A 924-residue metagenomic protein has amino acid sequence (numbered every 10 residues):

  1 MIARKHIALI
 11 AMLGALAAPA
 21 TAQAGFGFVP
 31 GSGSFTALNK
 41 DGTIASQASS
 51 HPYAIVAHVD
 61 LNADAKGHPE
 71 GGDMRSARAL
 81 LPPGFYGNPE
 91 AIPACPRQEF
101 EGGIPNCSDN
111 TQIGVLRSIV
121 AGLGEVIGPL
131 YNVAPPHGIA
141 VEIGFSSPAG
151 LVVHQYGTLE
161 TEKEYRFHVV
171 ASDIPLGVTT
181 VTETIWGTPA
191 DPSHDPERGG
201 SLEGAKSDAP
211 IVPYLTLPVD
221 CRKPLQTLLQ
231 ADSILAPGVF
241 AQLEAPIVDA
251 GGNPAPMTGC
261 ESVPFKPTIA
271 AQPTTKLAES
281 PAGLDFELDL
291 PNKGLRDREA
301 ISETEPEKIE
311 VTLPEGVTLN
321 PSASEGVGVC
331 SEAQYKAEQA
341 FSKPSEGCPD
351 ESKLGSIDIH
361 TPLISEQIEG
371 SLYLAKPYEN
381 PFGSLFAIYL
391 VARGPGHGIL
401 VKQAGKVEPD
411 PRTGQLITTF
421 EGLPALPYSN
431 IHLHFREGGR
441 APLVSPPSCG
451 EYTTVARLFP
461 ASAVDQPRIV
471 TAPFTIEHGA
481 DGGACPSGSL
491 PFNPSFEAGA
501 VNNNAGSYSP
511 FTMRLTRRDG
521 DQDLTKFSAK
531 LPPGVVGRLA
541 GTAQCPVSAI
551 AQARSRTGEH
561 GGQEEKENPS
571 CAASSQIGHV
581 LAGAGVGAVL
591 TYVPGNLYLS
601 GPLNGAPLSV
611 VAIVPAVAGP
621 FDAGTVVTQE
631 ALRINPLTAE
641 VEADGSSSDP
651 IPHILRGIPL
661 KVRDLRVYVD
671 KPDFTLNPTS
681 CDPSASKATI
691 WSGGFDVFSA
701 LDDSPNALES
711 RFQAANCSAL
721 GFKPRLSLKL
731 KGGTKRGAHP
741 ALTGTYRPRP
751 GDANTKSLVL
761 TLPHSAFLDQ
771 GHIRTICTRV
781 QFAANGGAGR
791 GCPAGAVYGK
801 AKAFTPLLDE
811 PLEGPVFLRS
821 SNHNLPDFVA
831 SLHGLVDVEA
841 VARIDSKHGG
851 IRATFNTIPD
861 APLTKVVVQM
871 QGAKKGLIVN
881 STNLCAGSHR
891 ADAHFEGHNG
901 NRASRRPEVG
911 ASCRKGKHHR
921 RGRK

Functional and structural regions predicted by a protein language model:
M1-A3: N-terminal secretory signal peptides that target proteins for export/translocation
K5, L9, R921-K924: Low-complexity, intrinsically disordered regulatory segments enriched in Pro/Ser/Thr and acidic residues
A8-A18: Bacterial N-terminal signal peptides
A22-K924: Ser/Thr/Pro/Gly-rich, low-complexity intrinsically disordered stalk/linker tracts of secreted and surface-exposed
